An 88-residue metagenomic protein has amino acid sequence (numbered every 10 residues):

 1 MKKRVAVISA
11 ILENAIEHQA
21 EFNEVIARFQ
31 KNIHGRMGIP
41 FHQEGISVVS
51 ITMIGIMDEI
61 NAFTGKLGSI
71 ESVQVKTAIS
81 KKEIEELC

Functional and structural regions predicted by a protein language model:
M1-C88: Long, contiguous binding/interaction regions
